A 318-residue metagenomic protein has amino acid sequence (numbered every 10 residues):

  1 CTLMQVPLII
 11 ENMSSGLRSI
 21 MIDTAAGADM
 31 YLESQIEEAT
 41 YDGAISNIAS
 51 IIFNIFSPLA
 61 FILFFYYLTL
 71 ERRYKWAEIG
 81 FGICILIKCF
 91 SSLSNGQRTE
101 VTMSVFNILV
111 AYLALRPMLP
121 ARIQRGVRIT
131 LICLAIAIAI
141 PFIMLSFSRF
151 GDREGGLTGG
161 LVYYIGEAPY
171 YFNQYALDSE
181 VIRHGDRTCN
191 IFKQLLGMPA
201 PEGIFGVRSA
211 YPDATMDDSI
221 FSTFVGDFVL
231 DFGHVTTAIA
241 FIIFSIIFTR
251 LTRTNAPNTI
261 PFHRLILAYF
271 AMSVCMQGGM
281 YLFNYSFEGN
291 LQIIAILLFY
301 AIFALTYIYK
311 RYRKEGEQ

Functional and structural regions predicted by a protein language model:
C1-G96, E100-M118, A139-G151: Membrane-embedded catalytic interface detector for glycan/lipid assembly enzymes
V6, I52, I79-I83, T130-I143 (+3 more regions): Alpha-helical hydrophobic membrane-insertion segments
M21-N47, A137-T249: Small-residue-enriched transmembrane helix-hairpin modules in multi-pass membrane proteins
K75-G82, I129, R264-A268: Alpha-helical transmembrane segments of integral membrane proteins
W76-A77, P120-L134: Membrane-interfacial entry segments at the cytosolic side of transmembrane helices
N95, F150-G156, N284-E288: Membrane-helix interface and helix-disruption motif detector
L119-I123, E315-Q318: Membrane-interfacial, low-structure loops and terminal tails that flank and connect transmembrane helices in multi-pass
I220-G226, L230-Q318: Hydrophobic alpha-helical segments
